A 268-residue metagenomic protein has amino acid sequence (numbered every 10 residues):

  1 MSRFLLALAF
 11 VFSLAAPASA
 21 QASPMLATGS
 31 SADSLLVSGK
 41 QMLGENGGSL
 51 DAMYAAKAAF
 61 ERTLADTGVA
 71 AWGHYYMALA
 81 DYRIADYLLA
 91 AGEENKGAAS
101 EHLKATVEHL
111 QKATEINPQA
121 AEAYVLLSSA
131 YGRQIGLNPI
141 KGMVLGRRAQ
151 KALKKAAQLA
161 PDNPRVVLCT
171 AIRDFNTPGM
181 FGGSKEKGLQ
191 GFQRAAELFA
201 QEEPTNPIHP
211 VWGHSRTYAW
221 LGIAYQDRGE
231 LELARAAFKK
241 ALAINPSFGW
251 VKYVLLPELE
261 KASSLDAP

Functional and structural regions predicted by a protein language model:
M1-F4, A20: Positively charged n-region of N-terminal signal peptides that target proteins for export
L5-P17: Bacterial N-terminal signal peptides
A18-A22, A27: Boundary at the C-terminal end of the N-terminal hydrophobic targeting segment
V37-A58, A80-T114, Q119, A123-K155 (+2 more regions): Short coil/linker segments at helix-helix boundaries
Y76, L126, C169, W220 (+1 more regions): Canonical tetratricopeptide repeat
Q201-P268: Terminal, low-structured helical/coil segments at or just beyond the last alpha-helical repeat
